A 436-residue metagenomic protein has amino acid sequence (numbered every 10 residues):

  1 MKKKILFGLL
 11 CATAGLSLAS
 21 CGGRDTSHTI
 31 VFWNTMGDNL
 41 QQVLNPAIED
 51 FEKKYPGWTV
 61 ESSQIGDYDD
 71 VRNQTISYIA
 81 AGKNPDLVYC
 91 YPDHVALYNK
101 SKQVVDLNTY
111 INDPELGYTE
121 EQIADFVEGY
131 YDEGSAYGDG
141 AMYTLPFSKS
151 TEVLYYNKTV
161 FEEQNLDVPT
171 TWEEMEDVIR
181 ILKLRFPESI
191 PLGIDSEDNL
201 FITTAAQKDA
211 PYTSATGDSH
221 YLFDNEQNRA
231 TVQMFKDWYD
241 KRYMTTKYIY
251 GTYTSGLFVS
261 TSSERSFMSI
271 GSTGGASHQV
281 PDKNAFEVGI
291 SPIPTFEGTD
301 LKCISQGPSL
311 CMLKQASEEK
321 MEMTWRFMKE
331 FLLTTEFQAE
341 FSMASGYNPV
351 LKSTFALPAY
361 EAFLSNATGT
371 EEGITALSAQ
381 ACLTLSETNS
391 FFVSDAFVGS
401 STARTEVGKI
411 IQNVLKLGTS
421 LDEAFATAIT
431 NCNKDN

Functional and structural regions predicted by a protein language model:
T26-G37, W58-S63, L87: Short, well-ordered beta-strand elements
T35, I48, L200-Q207, Q233-R326 (+1 more regions): Extracytoplasmic/periplasmic substrate-binding proteins
V43, N112, G274-H278, P308-S401: Mature extracytoplasmic/periplasmic domains
D50-F126, T159, E163-T170, S260-M268 (+1 more regions): Extracytoplasmic "Venus flytrap"/periplasmic binding protein-like
D93-T151, T204-A206, G289-P294, G369-C382: Hinge/lid segment of periplasmic solute-binding proteins
N108-F126, A210-A230, P281-D282, T295-C303 (+1 more regions): Short, solvent-exposed loop/beta-turn-alpha elements that line the ligand-binding surface or hinge of extracytoplasmic
Y137, I304, T370-N431: C-terminal capping/gating helix-and-loop segments adjacent to ligand/active sites or protein-protein/ligand interfaces
I179-I181, D218-I249: Glycine-centered hinge/linker elements that transmit conformational signals in sensory and ligand-binding systems
